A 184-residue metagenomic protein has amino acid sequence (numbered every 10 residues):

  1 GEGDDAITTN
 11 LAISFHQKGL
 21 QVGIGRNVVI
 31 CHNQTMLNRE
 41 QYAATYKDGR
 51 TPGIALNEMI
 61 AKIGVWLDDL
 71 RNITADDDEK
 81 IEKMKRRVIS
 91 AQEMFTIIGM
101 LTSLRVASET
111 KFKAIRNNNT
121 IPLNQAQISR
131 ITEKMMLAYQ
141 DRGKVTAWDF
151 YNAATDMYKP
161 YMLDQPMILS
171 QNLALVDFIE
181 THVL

Functional and structural regions predicted by a protein language model:
E2-L184: Intrinsically disordered, low-complexity regions enriched in serine/threonine
